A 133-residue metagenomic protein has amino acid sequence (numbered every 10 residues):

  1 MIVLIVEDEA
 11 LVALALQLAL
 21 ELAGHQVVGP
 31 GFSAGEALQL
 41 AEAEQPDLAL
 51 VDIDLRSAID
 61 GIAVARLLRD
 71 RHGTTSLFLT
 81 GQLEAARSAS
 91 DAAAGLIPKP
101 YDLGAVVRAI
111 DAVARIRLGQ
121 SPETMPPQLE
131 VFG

Functional and structural regions predicted by a protein language model:
E7, T80: Conserved acidic carboxylate
E9-G29: Two-component/phosphorelay signaling modules centered on CheY-like receiver
A10, F32-E36, G104: Acidic phosphotransfer microenvironment of two-component signaling modules
P30-L48: Acidic, metal-coordinating helix/loop segments flanking the phosphotransfer/catalytic sites of two-component signaling
D52-I53: Active-site residues of response regulator receiver
I59-T74: Short amphipathic alpha-helix used as the core "switch/output" element in two-component signaling
S88-P98: As written
Y101-A114, L118-Q128: C-terminal output helix
